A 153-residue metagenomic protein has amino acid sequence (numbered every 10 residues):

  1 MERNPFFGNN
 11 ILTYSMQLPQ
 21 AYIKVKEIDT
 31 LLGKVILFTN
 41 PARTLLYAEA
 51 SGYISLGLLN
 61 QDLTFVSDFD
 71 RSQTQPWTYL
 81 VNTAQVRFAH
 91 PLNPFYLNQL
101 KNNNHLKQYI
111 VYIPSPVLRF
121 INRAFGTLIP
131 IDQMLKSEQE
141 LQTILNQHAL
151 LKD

Functional and structural regions predicted by a protein language model:
E2-D153: Amphipathic, Lys/Arg-enriched alpha-helical "gate/interface" segment within cytosolic domains that mediates
